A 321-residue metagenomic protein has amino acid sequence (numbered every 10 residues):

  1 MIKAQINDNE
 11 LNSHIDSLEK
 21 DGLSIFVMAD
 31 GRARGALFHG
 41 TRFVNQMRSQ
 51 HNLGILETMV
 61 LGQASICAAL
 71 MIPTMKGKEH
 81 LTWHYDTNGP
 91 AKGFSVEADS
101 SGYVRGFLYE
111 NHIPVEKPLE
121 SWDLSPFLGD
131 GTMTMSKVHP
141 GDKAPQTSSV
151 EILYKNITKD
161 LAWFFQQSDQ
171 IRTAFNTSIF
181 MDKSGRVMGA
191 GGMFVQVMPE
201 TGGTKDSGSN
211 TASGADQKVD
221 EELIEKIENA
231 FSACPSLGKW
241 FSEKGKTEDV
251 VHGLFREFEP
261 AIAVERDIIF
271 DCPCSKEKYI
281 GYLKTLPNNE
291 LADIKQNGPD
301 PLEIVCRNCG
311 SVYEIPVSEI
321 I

Functional and structural regions predicted by a protein language model:
M1-I2, C272: A generic N-terminal leader/anchor concept
I2-V264: Interaction interfaces in information-processing and related assembly proteins
N229-I321: Cys/His-clustered metal-coordination modules, chiefly Zn-binding fingers
